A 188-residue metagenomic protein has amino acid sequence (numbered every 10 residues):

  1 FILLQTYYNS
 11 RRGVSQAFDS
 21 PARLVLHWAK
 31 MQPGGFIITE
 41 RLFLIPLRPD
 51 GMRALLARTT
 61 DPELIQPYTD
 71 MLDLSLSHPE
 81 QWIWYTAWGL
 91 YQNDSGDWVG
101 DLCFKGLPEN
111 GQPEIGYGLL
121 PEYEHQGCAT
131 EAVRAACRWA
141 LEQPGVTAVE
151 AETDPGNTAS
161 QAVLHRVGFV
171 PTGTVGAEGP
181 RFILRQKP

Functional and structural regions predicted by a protein language model:
Y7-R11, Q16-P21, H27-E114, L119-E122 (+4 more regions): GNAT-family acyltransferases
G127-T130: Glycine-rich acyl-CoA binding loop
T147: Short acidic/polar active-site loop segments enriched in Thr and Asp
S160: Catalytic nucleophile serine of serine hydrolases, specifically the conserved "nucleophile elbow" pentapeptide
L164: Conserved active-site tyrosine of GNAT-family acetyltransferases
